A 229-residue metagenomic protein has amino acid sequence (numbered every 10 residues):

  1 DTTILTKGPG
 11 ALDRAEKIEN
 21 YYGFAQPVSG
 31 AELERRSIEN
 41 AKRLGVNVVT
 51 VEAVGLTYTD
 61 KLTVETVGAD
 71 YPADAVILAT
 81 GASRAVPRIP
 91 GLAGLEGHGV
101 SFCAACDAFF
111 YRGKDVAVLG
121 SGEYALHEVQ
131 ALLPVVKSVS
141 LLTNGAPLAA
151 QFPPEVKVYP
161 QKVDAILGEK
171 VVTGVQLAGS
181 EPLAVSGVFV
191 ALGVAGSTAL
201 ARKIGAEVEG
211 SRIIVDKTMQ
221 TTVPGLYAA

Functional and structural regions predicted by a protein language model:
D1-R35, E39-N40, K114-D115, G120 (+1 more regions): Beta1-alpha1 glycine-rich phosphate/pyrophosphate-binding loop at the start of Rossmann-like nucleotide-binding domains
T2, T66, T80, L177 (+1 more regions): Ser/Thr-centric signal marking residues that sit in or immediately flank functional binding/regulatory motifs
T3-L5, V49, I77, S101 (+4 more regions): Hydrophobic/aromatic beta-strand patches that form the interior of the parallel beta-sheet core in alpha/beta enzyme
L12, R35-T59, T63-T66, Y71-A73 (+1 more regions): A Rossmann-like FAD-binding core segment of flavoenzymes
D13-A15, R88-A93, F109-Y111, L148-E155: Short loop/helix-cap segments at secondary-structure boundaries that form the rim of catalytic
A15-I18, K61, G97, G113 (+2 more regions): A structure-centric signal for secondary-structure junctions around beta-strands
L44-G113, L119-S121: Glycine/small-residue-rich loop that forms an oxyanion/phosphate-binding "nest" at active or ligand-binding sites
S83, R88, G94-F110, L192-A229: FAD-site-proximal beta/loop scaffold in flavoenzymes
